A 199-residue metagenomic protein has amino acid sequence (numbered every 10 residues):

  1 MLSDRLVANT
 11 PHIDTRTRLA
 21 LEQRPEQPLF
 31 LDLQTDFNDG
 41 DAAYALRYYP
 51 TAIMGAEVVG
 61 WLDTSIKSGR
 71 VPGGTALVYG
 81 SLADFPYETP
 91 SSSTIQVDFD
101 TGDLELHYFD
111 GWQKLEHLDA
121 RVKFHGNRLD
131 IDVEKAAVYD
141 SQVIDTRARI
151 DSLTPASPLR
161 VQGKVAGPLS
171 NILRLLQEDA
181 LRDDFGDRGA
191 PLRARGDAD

Functional and structural regions predicted by a protein language model:
M1-L6, F30-L106, S152-D199: Extended amphipathic, helix-rich lipid-handling scaffolds
M1-P11, A20-Q23, H107-F109, Q113-L159 (+2 more regions): Strand-loop-strand
D14-R18, G73-T75, D119: Membrane-embedded beta-strand positions in outer-membrane beta-barrel channels/transporters
